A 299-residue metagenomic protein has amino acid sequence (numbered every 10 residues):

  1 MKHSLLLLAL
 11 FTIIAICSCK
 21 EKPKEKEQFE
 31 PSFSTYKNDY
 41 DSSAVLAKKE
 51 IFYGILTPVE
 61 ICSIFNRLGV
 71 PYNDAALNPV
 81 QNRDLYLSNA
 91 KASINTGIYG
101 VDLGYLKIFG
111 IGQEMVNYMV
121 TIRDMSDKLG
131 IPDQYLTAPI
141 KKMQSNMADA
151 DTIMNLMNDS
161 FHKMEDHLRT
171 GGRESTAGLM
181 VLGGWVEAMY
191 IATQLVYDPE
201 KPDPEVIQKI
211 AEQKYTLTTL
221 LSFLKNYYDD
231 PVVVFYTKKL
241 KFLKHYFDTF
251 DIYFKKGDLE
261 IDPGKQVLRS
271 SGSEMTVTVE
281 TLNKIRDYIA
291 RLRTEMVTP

Functional and structural regions predicted by a protein language model:
M1-L6, K20-E21: Positively charged n-region of N-terminal signal peptides that target proteins for export
A15-S18: C-terminal motif of bacterial Sec signal peptides marking the signal peptidase cleavage site
Q28-K142: N-terminal Sec/ER secretory leader and immediately downstream segment of secreted/extracellular precursors
D84-K91, L103-G110, E114, K142-S145 (+5 more regions): Non-transmembrane, amphipathic alpha-helical segments
G97, V101, Q113-V116, V120-R123 (+9 more regions): Generic structural signal for well-ordered, non-transmembrane alpha-helical segments in soluble/cytosolic regions
L103-G110, L129, H167-G171, A192-E200 (+4 more regions): Secondary-structure edge/capping motif, primarily at the C-terminal ends of alpha-helices and the immediately following
D149-T237: Extended amphipathic alpha-helical interaction segments
F223, Y227-P299: A cross-kingdom marker for long, charged
